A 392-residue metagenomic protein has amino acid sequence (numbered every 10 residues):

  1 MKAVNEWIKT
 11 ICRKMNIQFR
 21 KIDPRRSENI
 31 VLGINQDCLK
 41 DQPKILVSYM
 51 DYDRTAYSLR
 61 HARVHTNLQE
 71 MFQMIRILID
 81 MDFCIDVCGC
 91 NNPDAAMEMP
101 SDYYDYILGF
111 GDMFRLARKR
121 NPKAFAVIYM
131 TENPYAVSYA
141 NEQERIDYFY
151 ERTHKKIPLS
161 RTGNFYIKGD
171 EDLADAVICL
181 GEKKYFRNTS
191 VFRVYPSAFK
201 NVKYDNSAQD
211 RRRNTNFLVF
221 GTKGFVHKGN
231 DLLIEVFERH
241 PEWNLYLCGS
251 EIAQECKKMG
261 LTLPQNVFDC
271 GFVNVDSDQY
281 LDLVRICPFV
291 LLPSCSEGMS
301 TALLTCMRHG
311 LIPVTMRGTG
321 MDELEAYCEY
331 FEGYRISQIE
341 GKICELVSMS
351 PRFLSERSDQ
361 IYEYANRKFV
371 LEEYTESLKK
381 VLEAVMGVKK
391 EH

Functional and structural regions predicted by a protein language model:
T66, P351-E383, G387: A charged, aromatic-enriched C-terminal amphipathic alpha-helix characteristic of glycosyltransferases across folds
P158-D210: Donor nucleotide-sugar binding/catalytic pocket of nucleotide-sugar-dependent glycosyltransferases
N206-K228, I234-H240, Y246: Conserved donor-binding/catalytic core segment of Leloir-type glycosyltransferases
F220-T222, W243-K257, G271-V273: Glycosyltransferase donor-sugar binding loop
C256-L281: Nucleotide-activated donor-binding/catalytic signature segment of Leloir-type glycosyltransferases, i.e., the conserved
C295: Aromatic "clamp/platform" in nucleotide-sugar-dependent glycosyltransferases that forms part of the donor/acceptor
L311-T315: Short hydrophobic beta-strand element within catalytic cores of glycosyltransferases and related nucleotide-activated
C328-S337, E345-P351: Conserved acidic donor-binding segment of nucleotide-sugar-dependent glycosyltransferases
